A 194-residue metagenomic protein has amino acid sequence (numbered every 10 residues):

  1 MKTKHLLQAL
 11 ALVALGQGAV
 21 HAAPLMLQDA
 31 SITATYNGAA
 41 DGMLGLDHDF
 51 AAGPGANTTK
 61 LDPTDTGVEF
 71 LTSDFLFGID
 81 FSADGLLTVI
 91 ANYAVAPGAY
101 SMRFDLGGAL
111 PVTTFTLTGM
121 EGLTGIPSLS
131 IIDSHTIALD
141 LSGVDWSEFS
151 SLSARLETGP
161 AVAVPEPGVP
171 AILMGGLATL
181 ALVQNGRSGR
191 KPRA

Functional and structural regions predicted by a protein language model:
M1-H5, Q184-S188: Short alpha-helical segments used as structural interaction elements across diverse proteins
K2-V20: Gram-negative bacterial Sec-dependent N-terminal signal peptides
L15, A163-P165: Generic structural signal for beta-strand residues in well-ordered domains
G16-V20, A178, S188: Hydrophobic alpha-helical membrane context
Q17, Y36, L173-G176: N-terminal regions of proteins, emphasizing targeting and processing segments when present
A23-A163: Mature extracellular "passenger" or substrate-interacting domains of secreted, surface-exposed proteins
P165-N185: A short, hydrophobic C-terminal helix/tail in secreted or cell-surface proteins
G189-A194: Short, charged juxtamembrane terminal tails flanking transmembrane helices
